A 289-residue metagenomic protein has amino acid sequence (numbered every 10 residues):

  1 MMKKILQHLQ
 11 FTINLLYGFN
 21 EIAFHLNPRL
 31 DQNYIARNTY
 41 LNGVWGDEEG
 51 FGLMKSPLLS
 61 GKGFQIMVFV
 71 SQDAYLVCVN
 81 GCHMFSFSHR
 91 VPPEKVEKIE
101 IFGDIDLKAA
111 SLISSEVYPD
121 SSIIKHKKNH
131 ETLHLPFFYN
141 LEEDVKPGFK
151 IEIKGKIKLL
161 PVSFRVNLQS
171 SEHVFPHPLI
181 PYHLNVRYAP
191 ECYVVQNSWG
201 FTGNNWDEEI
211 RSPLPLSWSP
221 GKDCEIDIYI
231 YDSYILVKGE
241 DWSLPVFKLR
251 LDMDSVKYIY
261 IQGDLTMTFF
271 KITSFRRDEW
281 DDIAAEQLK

Functional and structural regions predicted by a protein language model:
M1-Q65, F69, D73-C78, C82-E225 (+2 more regions): Peripheral membrane interaction modules
